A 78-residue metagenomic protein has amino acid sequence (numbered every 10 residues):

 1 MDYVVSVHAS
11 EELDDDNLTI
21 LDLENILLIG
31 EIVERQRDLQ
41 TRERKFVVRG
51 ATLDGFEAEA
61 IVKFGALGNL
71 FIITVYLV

Functional and structural regions predicted by a protein language model:
M1-V78: Ribonuclease/tRNase effector modules and their secretory precursors
